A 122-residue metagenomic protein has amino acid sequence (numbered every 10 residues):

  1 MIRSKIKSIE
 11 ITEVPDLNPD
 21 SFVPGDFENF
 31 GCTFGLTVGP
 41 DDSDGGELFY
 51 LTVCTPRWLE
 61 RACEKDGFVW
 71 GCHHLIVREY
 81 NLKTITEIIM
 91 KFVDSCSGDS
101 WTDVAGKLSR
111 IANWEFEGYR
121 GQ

Functional and structural regions predicted by a protein language model:
I2-S97, W101: Short helix/strand-capping turn motifs
D94-Q122: C-terminal charged interaction modules
